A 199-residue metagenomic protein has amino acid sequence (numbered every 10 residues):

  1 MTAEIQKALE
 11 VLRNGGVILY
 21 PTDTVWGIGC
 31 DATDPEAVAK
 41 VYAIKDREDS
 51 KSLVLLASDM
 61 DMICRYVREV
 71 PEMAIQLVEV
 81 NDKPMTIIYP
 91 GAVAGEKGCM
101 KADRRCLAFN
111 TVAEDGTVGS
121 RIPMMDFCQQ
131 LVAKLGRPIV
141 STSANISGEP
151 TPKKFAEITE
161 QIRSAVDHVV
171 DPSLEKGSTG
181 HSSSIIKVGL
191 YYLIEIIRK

Functional and structural regions predicted by a protein language model:
M1-K199: Active-site-adjacent structural elements in enzyme catalytic cores
